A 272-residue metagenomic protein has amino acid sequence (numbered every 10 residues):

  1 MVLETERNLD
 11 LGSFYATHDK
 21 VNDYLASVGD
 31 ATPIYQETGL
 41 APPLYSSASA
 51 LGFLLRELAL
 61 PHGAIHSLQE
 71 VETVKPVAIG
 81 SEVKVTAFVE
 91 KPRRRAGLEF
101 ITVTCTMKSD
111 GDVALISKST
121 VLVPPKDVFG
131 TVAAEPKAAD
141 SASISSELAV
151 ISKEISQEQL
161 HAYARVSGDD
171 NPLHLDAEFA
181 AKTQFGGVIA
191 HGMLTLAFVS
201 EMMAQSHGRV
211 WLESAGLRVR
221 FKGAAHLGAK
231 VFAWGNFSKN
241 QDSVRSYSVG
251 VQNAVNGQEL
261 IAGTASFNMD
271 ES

Functional and structural regions predicted by a protein language model:
M1-L68, V128-E213: Hot-dog-fold acyl-thioester-processing enzymes
M1-V2, T73-I151, F221, A225-S272: HotDog/MaoC-like acyl-thioester-processing domains
S214-V219: A conserved acidic, glycine/proline-rich C-terminal tail/linker
